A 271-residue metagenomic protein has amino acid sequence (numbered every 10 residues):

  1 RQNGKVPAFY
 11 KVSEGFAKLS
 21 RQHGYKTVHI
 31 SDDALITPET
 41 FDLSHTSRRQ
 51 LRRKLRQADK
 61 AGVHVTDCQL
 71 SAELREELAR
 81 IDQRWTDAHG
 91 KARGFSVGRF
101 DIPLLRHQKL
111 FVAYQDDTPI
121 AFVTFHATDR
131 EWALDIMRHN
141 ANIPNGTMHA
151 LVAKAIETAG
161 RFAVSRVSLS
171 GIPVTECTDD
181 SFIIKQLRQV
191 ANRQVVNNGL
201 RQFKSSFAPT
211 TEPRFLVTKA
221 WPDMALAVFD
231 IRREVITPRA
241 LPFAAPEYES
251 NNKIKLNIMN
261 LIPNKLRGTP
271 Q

Functional and structural regions predicted by a protein language model:
R1, K5, F9-I184, Q194-Q202 (+2 more regions): A conserved beta-strand-loop-helix scaffold within acyl/acetyltransferase catalytic domains
K185-Q189: Short beta-alpha connecting loops at secondary-structure transitions that line or flank enzyme active sites
Q271: Conserved small-residue-rich
